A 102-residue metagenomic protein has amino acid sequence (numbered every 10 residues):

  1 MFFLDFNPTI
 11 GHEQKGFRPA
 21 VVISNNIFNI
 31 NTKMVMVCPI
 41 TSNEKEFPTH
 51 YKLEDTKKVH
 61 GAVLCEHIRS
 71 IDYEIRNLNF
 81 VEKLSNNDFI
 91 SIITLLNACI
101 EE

Functional and structural regions predicted by a protein language model:
M1-E102: Conserved functional hotspots at enzyme active or ligand-binding sites that engage polyanionic ligands
